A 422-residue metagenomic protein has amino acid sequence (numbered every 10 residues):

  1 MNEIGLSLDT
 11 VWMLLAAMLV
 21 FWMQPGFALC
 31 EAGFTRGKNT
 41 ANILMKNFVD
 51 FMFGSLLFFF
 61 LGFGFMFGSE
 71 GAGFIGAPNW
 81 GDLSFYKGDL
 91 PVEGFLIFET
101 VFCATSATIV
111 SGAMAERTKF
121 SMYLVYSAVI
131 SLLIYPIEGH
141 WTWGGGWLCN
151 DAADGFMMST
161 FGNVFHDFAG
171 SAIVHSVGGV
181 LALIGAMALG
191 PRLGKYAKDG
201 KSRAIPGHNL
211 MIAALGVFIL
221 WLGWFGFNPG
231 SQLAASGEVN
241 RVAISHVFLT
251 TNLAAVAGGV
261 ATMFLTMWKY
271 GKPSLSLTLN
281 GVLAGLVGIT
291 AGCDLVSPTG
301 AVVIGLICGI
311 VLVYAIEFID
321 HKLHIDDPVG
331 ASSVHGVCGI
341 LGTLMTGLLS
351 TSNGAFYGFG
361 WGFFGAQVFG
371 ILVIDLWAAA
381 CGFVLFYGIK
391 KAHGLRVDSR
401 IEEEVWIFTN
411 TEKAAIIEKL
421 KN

Functional and structural regions predicted by a protein language model:
M1-N422: Glycine- and aromatic-enriched membrane alpha-helices
